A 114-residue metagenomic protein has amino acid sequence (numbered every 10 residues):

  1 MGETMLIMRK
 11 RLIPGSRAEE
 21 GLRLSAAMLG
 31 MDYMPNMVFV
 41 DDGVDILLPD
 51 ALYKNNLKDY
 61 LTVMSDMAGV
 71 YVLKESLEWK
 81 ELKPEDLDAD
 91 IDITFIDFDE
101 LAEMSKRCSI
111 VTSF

Functional and structural regions predicted by a protein language model:
T4, P35, V70: Hydrophobic anchor at the start of a short beta-strand that flanks the dinucleotide cofactor-binding loop
T4-E19, V44-L52: Short, glycine-rich nucleotide/cofactor-binding loops
R17-G30, M37: Histidine-anchored nucleotide/phosphate-binding helix
M34-L47: Short, glycine-/small-residue-enriched flexible loop/hinge segments at domain edges that mediate gating
Y53-W79: A glycine-rich helix N-cap at a beta->alpha junction
V63, L101-M104: Structural alpha-helical scaffold elements that stabilize or flank donor/cofactor-binding regions in carbohydrate
D92-F98: Short acidic-hydrophobic, aromatic-tinged amphipathic segments that line or gate anion-handling sites
C108: An anion/phosphate-binding loop that grips the pyrophosphate of nucleotide cofactors and donors
